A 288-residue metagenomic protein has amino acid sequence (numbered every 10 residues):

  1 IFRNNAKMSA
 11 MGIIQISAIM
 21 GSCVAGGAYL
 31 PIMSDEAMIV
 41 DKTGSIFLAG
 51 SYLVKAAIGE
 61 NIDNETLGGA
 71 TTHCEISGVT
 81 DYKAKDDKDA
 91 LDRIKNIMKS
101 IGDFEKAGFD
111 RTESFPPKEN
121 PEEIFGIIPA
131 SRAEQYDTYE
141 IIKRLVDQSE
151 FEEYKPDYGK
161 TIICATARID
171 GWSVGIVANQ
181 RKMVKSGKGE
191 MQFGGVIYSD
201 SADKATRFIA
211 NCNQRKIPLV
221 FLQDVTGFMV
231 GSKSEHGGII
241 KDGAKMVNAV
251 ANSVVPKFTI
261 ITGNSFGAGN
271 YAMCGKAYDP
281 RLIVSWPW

Functional and structural regions predicted by a protein language model:
I1-W288: Ligand-binding clefts of soluble mixed alpha/beta catalytic domains
